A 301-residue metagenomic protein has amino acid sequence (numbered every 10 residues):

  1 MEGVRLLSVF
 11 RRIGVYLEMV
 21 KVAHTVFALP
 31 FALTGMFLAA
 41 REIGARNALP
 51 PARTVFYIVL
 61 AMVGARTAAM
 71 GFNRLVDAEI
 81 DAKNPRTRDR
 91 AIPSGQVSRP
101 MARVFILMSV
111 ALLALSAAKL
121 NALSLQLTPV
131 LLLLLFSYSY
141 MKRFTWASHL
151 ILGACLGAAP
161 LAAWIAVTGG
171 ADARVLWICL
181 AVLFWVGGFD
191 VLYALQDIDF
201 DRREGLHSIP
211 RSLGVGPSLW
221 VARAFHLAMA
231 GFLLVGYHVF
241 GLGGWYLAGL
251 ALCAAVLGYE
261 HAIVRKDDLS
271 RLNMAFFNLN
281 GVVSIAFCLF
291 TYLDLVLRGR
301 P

Functional and structural regions predicted by a protein language model:
E2-G14, M70, R74-V97, V191-G216 (+1 more regions): Cytosolic, membrane-interface loops and tails of multi-pass inner-membrane proteins
V9, I13-E18, L60, T67-A68 (+3 more regions): Intramembrane alpha-helical segments
E18-L29, V97-M108, A147, I151-L152 (+2 more regions): Select subsegments of transmembrane alpha-helices in polytopic membrane proteins, especially boundary-proximal
P30-G35, A91, I151-V167, S212-V215 (+1 more regions): Small-residue-rich segments of transmembrane alpha-helices in multi-pass membrane proteins, especially helix faces
F37-Y57, L123-L135, H149-E204, V215-A228 (+4 more regions): Functional transmembrane core segments of multi-pass inner-membrane proteins
A52-M62, A78-T128, R203-L242, A248 (+1 more regions): Multi-pass membrane catalytic core of lipid/isoprenoid biosynthesis enzymes
A61-N73, L135-S139, A181-F189, Y193 (+1 more regions): Alpha-helical transmembrane segments of multi-pass membrane proteins
V235-P301: Extended hydrophobic alpha-helices typical of membrane-associated regions
